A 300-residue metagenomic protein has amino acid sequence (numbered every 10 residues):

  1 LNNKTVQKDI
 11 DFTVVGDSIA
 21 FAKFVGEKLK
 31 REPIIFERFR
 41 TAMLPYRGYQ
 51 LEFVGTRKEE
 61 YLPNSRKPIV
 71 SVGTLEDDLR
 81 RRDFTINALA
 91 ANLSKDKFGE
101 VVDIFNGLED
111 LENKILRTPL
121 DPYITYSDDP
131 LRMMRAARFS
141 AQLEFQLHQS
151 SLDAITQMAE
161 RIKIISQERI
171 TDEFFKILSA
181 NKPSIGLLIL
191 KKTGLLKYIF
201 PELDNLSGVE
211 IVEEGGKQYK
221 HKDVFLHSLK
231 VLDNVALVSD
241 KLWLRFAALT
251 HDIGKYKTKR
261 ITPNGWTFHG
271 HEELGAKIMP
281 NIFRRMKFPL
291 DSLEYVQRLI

Functional and structural regions predicted by a protein language model:
L1-I300: Catalytic cores of the polymerase beta-like nucleotidyltransferase superfamily and closely associated nucleotide
